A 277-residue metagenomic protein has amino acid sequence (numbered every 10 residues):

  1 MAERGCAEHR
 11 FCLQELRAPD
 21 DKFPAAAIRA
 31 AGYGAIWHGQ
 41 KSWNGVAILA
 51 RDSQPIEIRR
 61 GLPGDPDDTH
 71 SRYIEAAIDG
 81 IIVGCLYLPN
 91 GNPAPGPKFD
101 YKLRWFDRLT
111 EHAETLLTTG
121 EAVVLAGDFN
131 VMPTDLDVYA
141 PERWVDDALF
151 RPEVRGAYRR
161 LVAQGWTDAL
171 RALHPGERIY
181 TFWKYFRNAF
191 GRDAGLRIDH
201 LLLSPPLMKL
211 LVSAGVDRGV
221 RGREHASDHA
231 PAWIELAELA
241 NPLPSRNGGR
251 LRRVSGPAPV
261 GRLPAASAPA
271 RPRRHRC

Functional and structural regions predicted by a protein language model:
M1-A30, N44-V46, A240-R252, L263: N-terminal, active-site-proximal structural segment of metallo-dependent hydrolase catalytic domains
A2-D21, V83, H112-L136, A169 (+3 more regions): Active-site beta-strand/loop signature of hydrolases that rely on acidic residues for catalysis
L16-P93: Structured beta-strand-rich core segments of catalytic domains in phosphoester-bond hydrolases
D20, L49, E57-D65, T134-R246 (+1 more regions): Metal-dependent phosphoester-hydrolase catalytic domains
A27-I28, R108-L116, R160-L161: Catalytic-core regions built around general acid/base machinery
P63-G64, P89-F106, E142-D147: Surface-exposed cleft-lining segments at the edges of enzyme active sites
D68, Y101-L109, F150-E153, A194: Soluble or luminal CAZymes and related metallo-dependent hydrolases
G249-R276: Compositionally biased, low-complexity flexible segments
